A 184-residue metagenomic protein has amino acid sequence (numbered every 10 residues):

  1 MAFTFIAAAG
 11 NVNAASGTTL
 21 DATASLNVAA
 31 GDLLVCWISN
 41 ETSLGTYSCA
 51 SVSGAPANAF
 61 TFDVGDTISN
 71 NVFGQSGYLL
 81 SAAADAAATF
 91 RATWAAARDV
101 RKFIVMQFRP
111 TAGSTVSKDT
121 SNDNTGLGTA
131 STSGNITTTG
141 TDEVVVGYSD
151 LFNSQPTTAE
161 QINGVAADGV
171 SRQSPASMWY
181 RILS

Functional and structural regions predicted by a protein language model:
M1-S184: Primarily extracytoplasmic/secreted proteins and surface-exposed domains characterized by disulfide-bonded cysteine
